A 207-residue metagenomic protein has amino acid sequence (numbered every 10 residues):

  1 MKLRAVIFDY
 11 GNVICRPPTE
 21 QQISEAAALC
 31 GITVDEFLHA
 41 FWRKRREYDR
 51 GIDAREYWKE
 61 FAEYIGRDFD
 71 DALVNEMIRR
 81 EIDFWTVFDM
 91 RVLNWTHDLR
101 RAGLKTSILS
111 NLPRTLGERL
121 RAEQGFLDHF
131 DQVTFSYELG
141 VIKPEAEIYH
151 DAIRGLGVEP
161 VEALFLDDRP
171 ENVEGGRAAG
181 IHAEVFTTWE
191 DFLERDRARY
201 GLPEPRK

Functional and structural regions predicted by a protein language model:
M1-R4, F8, L109, P113-K207: Asp-based, Mg2+/Mn2+-dependent phosphohydrolase catalytic module
K2-N94, R101, P113-L116, A198: N-terminal helical cap/lid subdomain that shapes the substrate entry/recognition surface in HAD-like hydrolases
A102-G103, H129: Structured helix-beta-strand junction loops
K105-S107: Structured, non-catalytic alpha/beta "coupling" segments that mediate domain-domain communication and provide generic
